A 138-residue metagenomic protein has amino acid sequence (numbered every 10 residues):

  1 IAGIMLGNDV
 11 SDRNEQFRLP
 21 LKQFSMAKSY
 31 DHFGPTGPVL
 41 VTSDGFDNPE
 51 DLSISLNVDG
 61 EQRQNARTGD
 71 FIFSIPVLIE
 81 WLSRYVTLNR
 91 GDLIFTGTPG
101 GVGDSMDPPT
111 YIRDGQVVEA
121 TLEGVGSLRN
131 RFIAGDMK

Functional and structural regions predicted by a protein language model:
I1-I4: N-terminal accessory regions of nucleic-acid-interacting proteins
R13-K138: Catalytic-pocket segment enriched in acidic/His residues
